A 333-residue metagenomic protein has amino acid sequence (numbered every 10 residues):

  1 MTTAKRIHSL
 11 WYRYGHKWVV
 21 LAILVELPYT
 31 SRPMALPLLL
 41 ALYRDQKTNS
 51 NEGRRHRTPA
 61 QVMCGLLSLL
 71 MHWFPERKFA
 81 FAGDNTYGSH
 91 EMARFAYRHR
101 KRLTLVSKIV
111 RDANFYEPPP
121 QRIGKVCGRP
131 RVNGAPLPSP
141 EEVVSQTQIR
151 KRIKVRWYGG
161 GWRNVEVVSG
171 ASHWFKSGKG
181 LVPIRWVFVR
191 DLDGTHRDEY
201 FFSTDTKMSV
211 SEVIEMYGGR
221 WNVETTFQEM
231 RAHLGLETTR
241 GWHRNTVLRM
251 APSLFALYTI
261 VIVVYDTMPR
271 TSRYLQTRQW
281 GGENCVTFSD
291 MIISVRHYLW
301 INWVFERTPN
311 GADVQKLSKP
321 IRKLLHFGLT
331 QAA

Functional and structural regions predicted by a protein language model:
M1-A41, A171-S172: Active-site-proximal, Lys/Arg-enriched surface segment that forms a nucleic-acid-binding/basic interface patch
P33-A333: Single, function-defining residue in the core of a domain
